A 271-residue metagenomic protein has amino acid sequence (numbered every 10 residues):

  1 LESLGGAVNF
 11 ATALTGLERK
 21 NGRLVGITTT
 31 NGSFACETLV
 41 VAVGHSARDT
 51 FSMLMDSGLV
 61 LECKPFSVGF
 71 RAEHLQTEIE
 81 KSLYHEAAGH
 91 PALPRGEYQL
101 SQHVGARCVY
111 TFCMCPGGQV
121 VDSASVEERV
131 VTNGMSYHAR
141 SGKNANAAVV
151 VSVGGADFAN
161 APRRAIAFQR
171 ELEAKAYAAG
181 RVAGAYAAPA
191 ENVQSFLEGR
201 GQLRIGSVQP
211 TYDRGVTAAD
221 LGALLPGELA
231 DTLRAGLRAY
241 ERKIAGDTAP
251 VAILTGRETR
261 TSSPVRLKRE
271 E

Functional and structural regions predicted by a protein language model:
L1-E271: Residues forming the flavin
